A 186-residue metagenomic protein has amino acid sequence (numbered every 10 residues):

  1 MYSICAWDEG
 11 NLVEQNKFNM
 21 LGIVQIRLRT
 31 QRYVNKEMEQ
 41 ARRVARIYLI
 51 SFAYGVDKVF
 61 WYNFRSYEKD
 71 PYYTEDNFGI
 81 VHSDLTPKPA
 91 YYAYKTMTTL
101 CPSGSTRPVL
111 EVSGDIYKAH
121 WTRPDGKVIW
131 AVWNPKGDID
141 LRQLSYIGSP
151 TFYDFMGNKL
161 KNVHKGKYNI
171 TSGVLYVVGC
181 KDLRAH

Functional and structural regions predicted by a protein language model:
M1-S3, W61: Active-site neighborhood of phospho(di)ester-bond hydrolases with catalytic His/Asp-centered motifs
I4-E9, R65-E68, W130, P135-G137: Solvent-exposed loop/turn segments at secondary-structure junctions within structured extracellular/periplasmic domains
G10-K95, S105-D115, D125: Aromatic/acidic polysaccharide-binding cleft in carbohydrate-active enzymes
D84-L85, G126, G137, D154-L160 (+1 more regions): Detector for glycine-centered tight turns/loop "hinges" at secondary-structure junctions
Y92, T96, F155-N158: Extracytoplasmic low-complexity repetitive segments enriched in small/polar residues
L100-V112, G148-Y153, K159-N162: Short secondary-structure junctions
V112-G148, F155: Carbohydrate-binding surface patches
K161-H186: C-terminal beta-strand-rich structural cap/linker in extracellular carbohydrate-active enzymes
